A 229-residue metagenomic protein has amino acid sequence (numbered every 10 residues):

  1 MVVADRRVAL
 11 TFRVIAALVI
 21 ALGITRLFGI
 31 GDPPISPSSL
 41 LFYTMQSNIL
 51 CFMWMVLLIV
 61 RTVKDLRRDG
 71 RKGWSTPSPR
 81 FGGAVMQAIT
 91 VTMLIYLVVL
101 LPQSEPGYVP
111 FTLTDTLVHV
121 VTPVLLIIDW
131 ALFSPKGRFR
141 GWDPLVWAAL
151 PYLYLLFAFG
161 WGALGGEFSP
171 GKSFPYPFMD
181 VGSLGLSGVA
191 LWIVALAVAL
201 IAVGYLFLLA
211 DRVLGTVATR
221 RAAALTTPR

Functional and structural regions predicted by a protein language model:
M1-A16: N-terminal membrane topogenic signal
A16-D32: Alpha-helical transmembrane segments of multi-pass membrane proteins
L27-P34, L97-G107: Juxtamembrane "helix-exit" motif on the non-cytosolic side of transmembrane helices
S36-Y43, S78, E105-L117, G141-P144: Non-cytosolic membrane-interface motifs at loop->transmembrane helix junctions
F111-V124, V194: Membrane-interface loop-to-helix entry segments
P123-F139: Alpha-helical transmembrane segments in multipass membrane proteins, preferentially the mid-helix core
P144-A163: Hydrophobic alpha-helical membrane-insertion segments
G165-G166, P170-L206, R229: Membrane-interface transmembrane-helix boundary segments in multi-pass integral membrane proteins
